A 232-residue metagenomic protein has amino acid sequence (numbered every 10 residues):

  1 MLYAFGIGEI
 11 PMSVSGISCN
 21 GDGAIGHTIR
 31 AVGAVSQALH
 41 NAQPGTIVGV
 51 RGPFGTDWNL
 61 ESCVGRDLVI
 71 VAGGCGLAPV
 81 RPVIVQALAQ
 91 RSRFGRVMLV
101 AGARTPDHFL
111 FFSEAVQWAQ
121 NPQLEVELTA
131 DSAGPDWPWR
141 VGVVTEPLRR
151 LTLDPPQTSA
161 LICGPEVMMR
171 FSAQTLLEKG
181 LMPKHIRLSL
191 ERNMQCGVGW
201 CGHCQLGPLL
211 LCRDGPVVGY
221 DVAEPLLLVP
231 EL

Functional and structural regions predicted by a protein language model:
M1-T46, A103-T105: Ferredoxin-reductase
L2-A4, V50, L206: A generic structural signal for residues embedded in beta-strands
Y3-F5, S18, Q90, Q117 (+1 more regions): Sterically constrained small-residue positions within well-ordered secondary structures of folded domains
E9, N20-D22, C63, C196 (+1 more regions): A generic fold-level signal
H27-I29, V126, L188, C204: Preference for bulky hydrophobic residues occupying beta-strand positions in well-ordered beta-sheet regions
A34-Q195: FNR/FR-type flavoprotein reductase catalytic core
V167, L190-P216: Local cysteine-cluster metal-coordination motifs and their immediate loop/turn environment, predominantly Fe-S cluster
G207-L232: Non-heme iron-sulfur electron-transfer modules
